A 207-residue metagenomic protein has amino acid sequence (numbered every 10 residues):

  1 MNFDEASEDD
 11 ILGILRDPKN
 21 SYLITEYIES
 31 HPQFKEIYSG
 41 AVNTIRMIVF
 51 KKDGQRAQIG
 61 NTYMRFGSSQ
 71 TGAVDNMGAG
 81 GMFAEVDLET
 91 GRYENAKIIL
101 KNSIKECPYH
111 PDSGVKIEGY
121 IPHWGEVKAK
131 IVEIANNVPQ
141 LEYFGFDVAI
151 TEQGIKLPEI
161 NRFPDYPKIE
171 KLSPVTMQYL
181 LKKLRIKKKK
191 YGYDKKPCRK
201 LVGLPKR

Functional and structural regions predicted by a protein language model:
M1-I45, F50-D53, R207: Active-site nucleotide/adenylate-binding loops and adjacent lid/helix of ATP-dependent enzymes
S21, V42-R46, I59, Y143-G145 (+1 more regions): Extracellular structured ligand-interaction cores
E26-I28, V49-K51, F66, I150-E152 (+1 more regions): Short, flexible loop/turn elements at secondary-structure junctions
P32-F34, V132-A135: Short, basic/aromatic recognition patches
K35-I37, G72-D75, E159, K168-L172: Short conserved micro-motifs at the rims of enzyme active sites and ligand-binding pockets
G40-V42, K52-Q58, L141, E152-I155: Coil-to-beta-strand transition motifs
K52-S103: Short, His- and charge-rich active-site/binding loops that engage polyanionic ligands
S103-A129, N136-Y143, I150-R207: C-terminal active-site "lid" helix and adjoining low-complexity regulatory extension at the edge of ATP-using catalytic
